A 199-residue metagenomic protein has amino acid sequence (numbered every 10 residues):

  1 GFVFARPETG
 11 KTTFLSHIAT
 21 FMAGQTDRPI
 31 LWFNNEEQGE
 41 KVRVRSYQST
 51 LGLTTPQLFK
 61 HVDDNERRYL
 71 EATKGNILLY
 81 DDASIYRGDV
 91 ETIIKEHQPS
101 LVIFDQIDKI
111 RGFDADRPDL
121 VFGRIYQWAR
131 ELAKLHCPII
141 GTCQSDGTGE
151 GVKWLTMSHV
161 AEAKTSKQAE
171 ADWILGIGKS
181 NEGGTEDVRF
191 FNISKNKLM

Functional and structural regions predicted by a protein language model:
G1-K41, S49, L79-N192: P-loop NTPase motor core
S49-G75: Phosphate-binding loop that captures ATP/GTP phosphates
F191-M199: A conserved SF2-helicase RecA2
